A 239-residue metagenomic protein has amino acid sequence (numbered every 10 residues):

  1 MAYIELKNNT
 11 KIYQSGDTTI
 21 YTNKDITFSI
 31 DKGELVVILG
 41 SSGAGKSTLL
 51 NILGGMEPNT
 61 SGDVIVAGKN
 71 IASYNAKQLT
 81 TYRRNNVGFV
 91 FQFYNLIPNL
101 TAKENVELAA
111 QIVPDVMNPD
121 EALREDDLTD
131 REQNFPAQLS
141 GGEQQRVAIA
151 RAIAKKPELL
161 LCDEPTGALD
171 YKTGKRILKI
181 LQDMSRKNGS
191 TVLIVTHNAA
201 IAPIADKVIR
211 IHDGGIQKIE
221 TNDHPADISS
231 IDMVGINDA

Functional and structural regions predicted by a protein language model:
A2-I211: ABC family nucleotide-binding domain
G215-A239: Conserved beta-strand-loop-alpha-helix hinge in the C-terminal portion of ABC ATPase nucleotide-binding domains
